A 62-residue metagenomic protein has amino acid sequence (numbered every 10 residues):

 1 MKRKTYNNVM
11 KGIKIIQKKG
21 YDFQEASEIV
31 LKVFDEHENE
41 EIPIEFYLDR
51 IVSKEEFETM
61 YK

Functional and structural regions predicted by a protein language model:
M1-K62: C-terminal alpha-helical interaction appendages
